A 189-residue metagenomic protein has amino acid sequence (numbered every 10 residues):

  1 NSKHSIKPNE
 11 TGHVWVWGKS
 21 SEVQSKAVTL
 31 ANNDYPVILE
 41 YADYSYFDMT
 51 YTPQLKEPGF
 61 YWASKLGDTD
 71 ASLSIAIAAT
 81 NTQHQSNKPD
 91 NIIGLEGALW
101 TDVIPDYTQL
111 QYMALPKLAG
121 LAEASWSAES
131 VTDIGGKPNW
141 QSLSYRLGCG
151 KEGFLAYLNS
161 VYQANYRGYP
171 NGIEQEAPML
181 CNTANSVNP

Functional and structural regions predicted by a protein language model:
S2-T11, W15-P189: Flexible, acidic glycine-rich loops studded with aromatic residues
